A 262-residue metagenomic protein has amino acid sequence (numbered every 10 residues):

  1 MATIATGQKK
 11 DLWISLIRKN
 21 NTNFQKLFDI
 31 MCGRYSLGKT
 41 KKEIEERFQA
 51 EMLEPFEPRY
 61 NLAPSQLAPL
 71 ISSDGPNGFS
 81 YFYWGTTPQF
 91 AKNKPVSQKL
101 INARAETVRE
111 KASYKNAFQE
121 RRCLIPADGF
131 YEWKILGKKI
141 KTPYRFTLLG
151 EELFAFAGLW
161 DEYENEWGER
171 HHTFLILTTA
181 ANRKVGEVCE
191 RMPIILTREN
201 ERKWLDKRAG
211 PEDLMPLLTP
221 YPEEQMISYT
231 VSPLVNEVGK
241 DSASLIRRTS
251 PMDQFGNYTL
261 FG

Functional and structural regions predicted by a protein language model:
A2-G7, D11-S15: Cationic, amphipathic, low-complexity segments that mediate targeting or membrane/lipid association
W13-G262: Short linear sequence motif anchored by a di-proline
